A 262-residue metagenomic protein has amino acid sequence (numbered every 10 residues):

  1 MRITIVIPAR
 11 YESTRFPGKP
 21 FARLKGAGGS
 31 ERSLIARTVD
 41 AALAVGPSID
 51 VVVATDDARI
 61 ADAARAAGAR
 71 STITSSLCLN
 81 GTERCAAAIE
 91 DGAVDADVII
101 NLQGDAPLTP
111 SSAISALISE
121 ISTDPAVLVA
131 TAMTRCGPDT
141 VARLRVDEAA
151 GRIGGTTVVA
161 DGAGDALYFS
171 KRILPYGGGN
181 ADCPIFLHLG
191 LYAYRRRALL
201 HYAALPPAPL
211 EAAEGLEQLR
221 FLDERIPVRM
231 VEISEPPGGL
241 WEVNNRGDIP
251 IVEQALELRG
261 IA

Functional and structural regions predicted by a protein language model:
M1-P17: N-terminal nucleotide-binding beta1-loop-alpha1 segment
R2-I7, I35, A42, D50-V51 (+1 more regions): Hydrophobic targeting segments
P20-G26, T72: Short glycine-enriched, charge-decorated loop/helix-capping segments at active-site entrances that position
E31-I49, D62-A67, D223-E224: A short, N-terminal amphipathic alpha-helix
S48, V94-A96, D124-V129: Short, high-confidence coil segments that cap the C-terminus of an alpha-helix and link into the following beta-strand
A58-S119: Short phosphate-binding loop-to-helix
V94, F169, Y176-A262: Conserved alpha/beta core of the MobA/IspD/sugar-nucleotide pyrophosphorylase nucleotidyltransferase superfamily
T109-A208: Conserved core of the sugar-phosphate nucleotidyltransferase
